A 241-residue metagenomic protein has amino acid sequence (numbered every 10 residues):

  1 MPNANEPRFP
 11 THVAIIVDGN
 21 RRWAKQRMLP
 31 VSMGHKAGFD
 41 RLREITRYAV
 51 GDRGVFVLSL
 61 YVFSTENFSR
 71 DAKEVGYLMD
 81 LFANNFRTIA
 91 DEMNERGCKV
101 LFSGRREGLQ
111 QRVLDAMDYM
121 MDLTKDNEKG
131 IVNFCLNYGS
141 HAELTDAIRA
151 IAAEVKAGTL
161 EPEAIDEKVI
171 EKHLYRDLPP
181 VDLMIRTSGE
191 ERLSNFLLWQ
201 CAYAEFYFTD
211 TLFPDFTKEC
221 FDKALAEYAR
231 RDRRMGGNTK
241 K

Functional and structural regions predicted by a protein language model:
M1-K241: Flexible, compositionally biased loop and terminal segments
